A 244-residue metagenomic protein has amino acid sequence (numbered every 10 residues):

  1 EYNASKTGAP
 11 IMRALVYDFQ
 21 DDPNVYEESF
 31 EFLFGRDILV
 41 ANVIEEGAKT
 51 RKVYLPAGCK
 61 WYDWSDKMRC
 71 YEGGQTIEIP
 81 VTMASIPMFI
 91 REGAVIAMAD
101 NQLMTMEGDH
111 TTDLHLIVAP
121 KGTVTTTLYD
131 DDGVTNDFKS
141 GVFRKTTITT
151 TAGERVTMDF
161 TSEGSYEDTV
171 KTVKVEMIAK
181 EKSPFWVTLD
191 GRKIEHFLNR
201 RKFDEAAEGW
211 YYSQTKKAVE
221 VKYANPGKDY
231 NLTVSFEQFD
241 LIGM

Functional and structural regions predicted by a protein language model:
E1-V156, T161-P184, D190-G191, G227: Catalytic core of carbohydrate-active enzymes
C59, K145-T151, V187, H196-F197 (+2 more regions): Generic structural motif
I90, D204, E237-D240: Compositionally biased, low-structure terminal segments
R192-G227: Extracellular/luminal ectodomains and secreted, surface-exposed scaffolds of diverse proteins
K216-M244: Surface-exposed interaction regions enriched in Ser/Thr/Asp/Glu that occur as long low-complexity tracts or repetitive
